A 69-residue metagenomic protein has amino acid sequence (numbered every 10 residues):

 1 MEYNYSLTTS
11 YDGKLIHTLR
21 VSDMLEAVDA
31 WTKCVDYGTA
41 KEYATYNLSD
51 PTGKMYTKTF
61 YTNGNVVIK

Functional and structural regions predicted by a protein language model:
M1-L15: Short aromatic-glycine-(Arg/Gly/Cys) micro-motifs in beta-strand/loop hairpins
Y5-L7, L19-V21, A27, Y46-L48 (+1 more regions): Hydrophobic beta-strand residues in large extracellular and virion-surface proteins
G13-L19, K54-T57: Surface-exposed loop/edge segments in extracytoplasmic proteins
R20-Y43: A short, charged, amphipathic alpha-helix used as a generic interaction element across diverse proteins
D36-K69: Short, mixed-charge low-complexity intrinsically disordered segments
